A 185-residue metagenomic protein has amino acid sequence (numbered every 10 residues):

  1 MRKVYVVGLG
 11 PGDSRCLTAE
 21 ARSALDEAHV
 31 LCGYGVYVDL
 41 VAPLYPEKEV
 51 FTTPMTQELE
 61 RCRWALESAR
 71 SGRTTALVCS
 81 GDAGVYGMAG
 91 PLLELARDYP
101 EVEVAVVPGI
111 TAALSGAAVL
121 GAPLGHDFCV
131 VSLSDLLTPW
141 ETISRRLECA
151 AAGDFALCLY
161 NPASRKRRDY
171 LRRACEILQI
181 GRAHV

Functional and structural regions predicted by a protein language model:
M1-V104, I110, S115: Class I S-adenosyl-L-methionine
R2-V6, T74-T75, A152-R182: A contiguous loop/helix-start segment that scaffolds small-molecule binding in enzyme catalytic cores
R15, L59, Y86, L137-W140 (+1 more regions): Loop/helix-junction capping segments adjacent to catalytic residues or to phosphate/diphosphate-binding pockets
S23, E94, R145, R173-E176: Alpha-helical scaffolding segments of alpha/beta enzyme cores, especially the outer helices of TIM-barrel or partial
D82, D135, N161-S164: Glycine-rich beta-alpha junction loops
V85-G153: Class I SAM-dependent methyltransferase SAM-binding "motif I" and its flanking Rossmann-like core
